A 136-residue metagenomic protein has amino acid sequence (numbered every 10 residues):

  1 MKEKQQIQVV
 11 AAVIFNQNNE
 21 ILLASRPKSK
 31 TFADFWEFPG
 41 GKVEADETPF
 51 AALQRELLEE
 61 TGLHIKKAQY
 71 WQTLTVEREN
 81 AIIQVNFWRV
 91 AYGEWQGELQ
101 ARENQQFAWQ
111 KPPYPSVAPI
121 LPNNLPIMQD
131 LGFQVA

Functional and structural regions predicted by a protein language model:
M1-I21, K42, T73: Conserved N-terminal beta-strand and adjoining loop/helix that marks the start of the Nudix/MutT-like hydrolase domain
Q6, K66, I82-Q84: Residue-level preference for beta-strand/loop junctions
F15-E20, S29, E44, Y92-Q96: Short, charged/polar surface micro-motifs in flexible loops or helix N-caps
N16, L74-E98, Q106-P113: Active-site-adjacent beta-strand/loop module that shapes the phosphate/pyrophosphate-binding cleft
S29-F35: Glycine-rich N-terminal loop/short-helix segment of MobA-like nucleotidyltransferase
A33, G97-A136: Nudix hydrolase/Nudix homology domain
F38-Y70: The catalytic Nudix box helix
